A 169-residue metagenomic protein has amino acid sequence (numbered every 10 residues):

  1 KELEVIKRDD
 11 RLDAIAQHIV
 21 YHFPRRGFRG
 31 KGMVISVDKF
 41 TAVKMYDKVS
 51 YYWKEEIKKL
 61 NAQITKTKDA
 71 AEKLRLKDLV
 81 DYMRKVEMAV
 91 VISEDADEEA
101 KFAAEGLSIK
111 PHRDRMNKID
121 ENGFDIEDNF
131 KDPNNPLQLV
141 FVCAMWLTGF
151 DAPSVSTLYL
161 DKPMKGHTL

Functional and structural regions predicted by a protein language model:
K1-L169: RecA-like P-loop NTPase motor core of helicase/translocase proteins
